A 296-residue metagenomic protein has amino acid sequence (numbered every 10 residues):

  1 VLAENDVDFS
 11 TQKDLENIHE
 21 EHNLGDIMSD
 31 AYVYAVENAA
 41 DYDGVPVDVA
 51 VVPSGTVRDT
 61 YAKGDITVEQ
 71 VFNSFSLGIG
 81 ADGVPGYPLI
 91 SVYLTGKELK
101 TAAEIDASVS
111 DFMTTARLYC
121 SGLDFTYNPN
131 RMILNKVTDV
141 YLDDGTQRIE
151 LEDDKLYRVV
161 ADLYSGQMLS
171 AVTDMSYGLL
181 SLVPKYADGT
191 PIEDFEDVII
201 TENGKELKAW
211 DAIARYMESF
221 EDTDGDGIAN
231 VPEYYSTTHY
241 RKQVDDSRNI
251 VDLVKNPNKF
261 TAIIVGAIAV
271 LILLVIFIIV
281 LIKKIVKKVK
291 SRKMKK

Functional and structural regions predicted by a protein language model:
V1-K296: Catalytic centers of hydrolytic enzymes
